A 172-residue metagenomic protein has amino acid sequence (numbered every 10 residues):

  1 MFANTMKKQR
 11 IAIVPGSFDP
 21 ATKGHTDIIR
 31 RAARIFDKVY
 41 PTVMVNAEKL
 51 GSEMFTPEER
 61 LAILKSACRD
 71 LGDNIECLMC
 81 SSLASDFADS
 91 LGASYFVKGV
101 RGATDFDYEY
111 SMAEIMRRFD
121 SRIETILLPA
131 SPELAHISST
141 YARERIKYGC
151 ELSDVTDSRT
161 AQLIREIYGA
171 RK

Functional and structural regions predicted by a protein language model:
F2-K172: Nucleotidyltransferase catalytic core that binds NTPs
